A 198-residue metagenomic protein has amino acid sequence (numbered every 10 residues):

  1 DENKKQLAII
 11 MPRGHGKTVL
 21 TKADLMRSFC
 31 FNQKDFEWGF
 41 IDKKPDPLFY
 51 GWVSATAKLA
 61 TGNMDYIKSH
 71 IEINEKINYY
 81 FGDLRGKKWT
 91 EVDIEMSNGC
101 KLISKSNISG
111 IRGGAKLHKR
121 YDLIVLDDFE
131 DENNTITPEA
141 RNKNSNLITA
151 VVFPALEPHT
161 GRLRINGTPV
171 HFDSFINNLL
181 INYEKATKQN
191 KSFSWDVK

Functional and structural regions predicted by a protein language model:
E2-A8, G161: Pre-Walker A (Motif I) flank of P-loop NTPase domains
R13: The conserved Walker
K17-F29: Motif I (Walker A/P-loop) of helicase-class P-loop NTPases
V19-K22, T61-D65, D173-L180: A short acidic (Asp/Glu
S28-N63: Conserved SF1/SF2 helicase motif Ia
V53-G110: Conserved nucleotide-state-sensing and coupling region of NTP-binding domains
T90-V151: Conserved RecA-like ASCE ATPase "motif II neighborhood" in helicase/translocase motors
E132-K198: Non-catalytic, compositionally simple segments
